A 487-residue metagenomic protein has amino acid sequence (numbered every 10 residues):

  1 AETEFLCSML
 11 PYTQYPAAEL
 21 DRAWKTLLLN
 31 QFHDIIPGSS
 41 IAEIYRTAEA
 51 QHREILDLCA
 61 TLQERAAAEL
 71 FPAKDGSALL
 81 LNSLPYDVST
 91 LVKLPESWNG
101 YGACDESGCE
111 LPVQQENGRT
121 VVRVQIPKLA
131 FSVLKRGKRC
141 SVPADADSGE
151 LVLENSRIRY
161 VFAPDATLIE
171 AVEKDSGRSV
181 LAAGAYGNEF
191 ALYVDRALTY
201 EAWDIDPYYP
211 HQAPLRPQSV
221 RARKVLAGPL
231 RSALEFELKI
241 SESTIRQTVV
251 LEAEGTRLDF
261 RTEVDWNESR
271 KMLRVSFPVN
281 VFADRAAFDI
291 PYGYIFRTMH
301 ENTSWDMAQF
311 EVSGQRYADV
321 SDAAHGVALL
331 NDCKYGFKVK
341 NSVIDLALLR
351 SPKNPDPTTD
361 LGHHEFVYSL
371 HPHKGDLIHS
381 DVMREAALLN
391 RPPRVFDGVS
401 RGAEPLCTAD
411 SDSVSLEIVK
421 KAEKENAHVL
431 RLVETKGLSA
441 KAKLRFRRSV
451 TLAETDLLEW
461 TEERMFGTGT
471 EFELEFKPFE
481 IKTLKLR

Functional and structural regions predicted by a protein language model:
A1-G76, E385-A387: Metal- or metallocofactor-binding catalytic centers and their adjacent structured scaffolds across diverse enzyme
R53, D57, E64-R487: C-terminal (or distal) subdomains of carbohydrate-active enzymes
